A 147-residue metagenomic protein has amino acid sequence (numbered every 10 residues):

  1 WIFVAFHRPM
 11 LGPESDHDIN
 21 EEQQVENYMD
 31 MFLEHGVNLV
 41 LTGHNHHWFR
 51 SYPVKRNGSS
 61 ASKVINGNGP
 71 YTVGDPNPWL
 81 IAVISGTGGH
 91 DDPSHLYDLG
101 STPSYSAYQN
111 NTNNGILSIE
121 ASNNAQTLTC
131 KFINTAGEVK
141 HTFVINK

Functional and structural regions predicted by a protein language model:
W1-V4, P9-H17, E26, D30 (+2 more regions): Metal-dependent phosphoesterase/phosphodiesterase active-site architecture
N20-E21: Replace "Gram-negative outer membrane beta-barrel proteins" with "bacterial and organellar outer membrane beta-barrel
